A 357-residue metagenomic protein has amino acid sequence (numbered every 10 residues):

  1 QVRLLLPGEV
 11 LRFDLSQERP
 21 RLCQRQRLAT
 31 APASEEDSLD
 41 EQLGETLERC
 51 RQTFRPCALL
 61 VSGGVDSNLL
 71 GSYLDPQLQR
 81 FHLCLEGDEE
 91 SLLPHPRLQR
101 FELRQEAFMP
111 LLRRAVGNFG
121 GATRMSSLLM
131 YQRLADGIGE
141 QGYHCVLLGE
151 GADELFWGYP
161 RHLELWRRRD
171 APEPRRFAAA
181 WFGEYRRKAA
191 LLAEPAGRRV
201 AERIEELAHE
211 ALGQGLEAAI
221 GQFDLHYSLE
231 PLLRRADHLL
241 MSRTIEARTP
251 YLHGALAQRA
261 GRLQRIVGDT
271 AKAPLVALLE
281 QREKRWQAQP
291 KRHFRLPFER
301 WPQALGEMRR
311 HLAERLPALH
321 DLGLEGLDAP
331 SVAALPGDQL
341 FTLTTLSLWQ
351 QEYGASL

Functional and structural regions predicted by a protein language model:
Q1-L59, N68-H95, Q99-R114: Active-site-adjacent "lid"/gating segments
V2, E9, D14-R19, E36-A58 (+4 more regions): Peripheral terminal appendages
Q52-F54, I138-Y143: Glycine-rich phosphate-binding loop signature in dinucleotide/nucleotide-binding domains
G64: Conserved G/P- and acidic residue-centered "switch" motifs that form tight phosphate/ATP-binding loops in soluble
E86-I138, F156-D170, G213-G215, R262-I266: ATP-dependent adenylate-handling ligase core
G121-M125, R167, A211-D224, D269-T270 (+2 more regions): Structural motif
Y143-A171, G215-L324: Mid-to-C-terminal catalytic subdomains of enzymes that bind/position adenosyl phosphate moieties or nucleic-acid
E164-E184: Conserved phosphoryl-transfer catalytic core
